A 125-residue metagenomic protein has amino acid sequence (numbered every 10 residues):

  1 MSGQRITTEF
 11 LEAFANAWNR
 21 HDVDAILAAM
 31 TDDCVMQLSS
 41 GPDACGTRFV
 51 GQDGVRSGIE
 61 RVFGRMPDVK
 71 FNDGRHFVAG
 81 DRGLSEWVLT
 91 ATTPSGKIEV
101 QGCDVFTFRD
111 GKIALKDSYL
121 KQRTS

Functional and structural regions predicted by a protein language model:
M1-D33: Short, low-complexity N-terminal intrinsically disordered segments enriched in polar/charged residues
M1-I6, R56, E60-S125: A beta-strand edge to alpha-helix "cap/lid" segment located at domain peripheries
S2-R5, G46, V50: A short glycine-/small-residue-rich loop at the edge of a beta-strand within enzyme catalytic domains
T8, Q52-D53: Non-membrane alpha-helical structural segments and their capping/turn regions in soluble enzymes
L11, V55-R56: A general structural signal for well-ordered alpha-helical segments in protein cores
V23, V35, D68-F71: Secondary-structure boundary/capping residues
V35-F49, G64: A short gly/proline-enriched turn/hairpin at secondary-structure junctions
